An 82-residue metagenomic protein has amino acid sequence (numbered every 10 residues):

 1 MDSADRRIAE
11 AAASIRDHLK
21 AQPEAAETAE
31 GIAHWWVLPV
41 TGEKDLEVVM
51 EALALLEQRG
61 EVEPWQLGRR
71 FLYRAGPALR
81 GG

Functional and structural regions predicted by a protein language model:
M1-A26: Short alpha-helical segments that sit at the start of domains
A25-V37: Short acidic, hydrophobic short linear motifs in intrinsically disordered regions
I32, V49-R59: Basic amphipathic alpha-helical segments that dock to polyanions
V37-M50: Short, positively charged loop/turn segments that connect secondary-structure elements
E57-L67: A short, conserved structural fragment
Q66-G82: Short, cationic-aromatic polyanion-contact patches
